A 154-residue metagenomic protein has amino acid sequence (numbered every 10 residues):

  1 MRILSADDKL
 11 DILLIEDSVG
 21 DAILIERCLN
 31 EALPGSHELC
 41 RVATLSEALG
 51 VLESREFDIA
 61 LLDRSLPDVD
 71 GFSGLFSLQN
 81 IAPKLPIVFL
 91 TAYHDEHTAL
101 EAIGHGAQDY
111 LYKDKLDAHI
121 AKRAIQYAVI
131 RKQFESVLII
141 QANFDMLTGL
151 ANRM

Functional and structural regions predicted by a protein language model:
E16: Conserved acidic carboxylate
V19-C40: Two-component/phosphorelay signaling modules centered on CheY-like receiver
E26, R41-I59: Acidic, metal-coordinating helix/loop segments flanking the phosphotransfer/catalytic sites of two-component signaling
E31, G50, S65, F72-K84 (+1 more regions): Short amphipathic alpha-helix used as the core "switch/output" element in two-component signaling
D63, T91: Active-site residues of response regulator receiver
F72-S73, H94-L111: Alpha4 helix (beta4-alpha4-beta5 surface) of REC/receiver domains from two-component response regulators
I120-K132: Receiver (REC) domain switch/output surface
I139-M154: Conserved nucleotide-binding and Mg2+-coordinating catalytic segments in signaling enzymes
